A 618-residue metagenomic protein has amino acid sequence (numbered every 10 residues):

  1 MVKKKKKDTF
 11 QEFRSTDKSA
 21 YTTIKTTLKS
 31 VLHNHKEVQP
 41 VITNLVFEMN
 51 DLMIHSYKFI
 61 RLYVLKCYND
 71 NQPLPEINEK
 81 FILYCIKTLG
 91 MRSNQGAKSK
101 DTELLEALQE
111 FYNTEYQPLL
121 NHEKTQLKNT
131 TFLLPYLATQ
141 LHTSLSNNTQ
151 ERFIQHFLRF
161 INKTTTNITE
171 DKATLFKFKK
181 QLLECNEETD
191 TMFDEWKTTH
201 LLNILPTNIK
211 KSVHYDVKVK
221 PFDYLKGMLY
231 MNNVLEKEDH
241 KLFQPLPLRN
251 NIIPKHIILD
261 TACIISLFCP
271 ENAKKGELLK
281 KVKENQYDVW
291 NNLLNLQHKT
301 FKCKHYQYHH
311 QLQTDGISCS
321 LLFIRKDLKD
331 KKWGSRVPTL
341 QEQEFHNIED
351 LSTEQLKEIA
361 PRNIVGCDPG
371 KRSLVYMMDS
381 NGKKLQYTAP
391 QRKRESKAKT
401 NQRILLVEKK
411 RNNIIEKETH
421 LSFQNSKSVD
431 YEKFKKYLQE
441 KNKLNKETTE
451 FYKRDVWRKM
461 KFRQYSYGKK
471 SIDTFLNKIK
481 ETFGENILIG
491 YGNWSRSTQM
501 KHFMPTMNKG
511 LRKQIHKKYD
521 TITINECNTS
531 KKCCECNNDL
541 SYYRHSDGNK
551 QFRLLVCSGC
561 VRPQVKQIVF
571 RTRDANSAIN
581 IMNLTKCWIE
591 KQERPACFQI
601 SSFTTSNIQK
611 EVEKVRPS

Functional and structural regions predicted by a protein language model:
V2-S618: Positively charged, helix-rich recognition surfaces that bind polyanionic ligands
